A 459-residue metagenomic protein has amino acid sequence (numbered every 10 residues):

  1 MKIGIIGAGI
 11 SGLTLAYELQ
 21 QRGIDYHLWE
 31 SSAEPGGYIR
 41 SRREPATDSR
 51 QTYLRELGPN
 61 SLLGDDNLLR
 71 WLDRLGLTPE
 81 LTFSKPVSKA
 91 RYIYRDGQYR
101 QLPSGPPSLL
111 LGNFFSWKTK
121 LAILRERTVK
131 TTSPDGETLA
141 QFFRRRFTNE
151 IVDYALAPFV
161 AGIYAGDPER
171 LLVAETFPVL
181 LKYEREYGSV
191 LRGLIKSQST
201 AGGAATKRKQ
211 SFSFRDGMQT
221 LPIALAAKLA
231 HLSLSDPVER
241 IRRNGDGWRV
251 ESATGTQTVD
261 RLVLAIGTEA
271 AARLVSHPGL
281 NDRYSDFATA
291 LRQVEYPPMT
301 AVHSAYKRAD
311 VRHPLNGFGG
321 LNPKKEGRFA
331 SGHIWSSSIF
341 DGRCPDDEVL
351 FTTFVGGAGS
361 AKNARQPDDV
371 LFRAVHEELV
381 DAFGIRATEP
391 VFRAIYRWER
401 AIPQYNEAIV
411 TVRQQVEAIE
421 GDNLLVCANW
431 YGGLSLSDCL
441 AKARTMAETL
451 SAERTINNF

Functional and structural regions predicted by a protein language model:
M1-L28: N-terminal Rossmann-like FAD-binding beta1-loop-alpha1 element of flavoenzymes
I3, I24-Y26, L262, P390-R393: Hydrophobic anchor at the start of a short beta-strand that flanks the dinucleotide cofactor-binding loop
S11, E34, E269: Conserved Rossmann-like nucleotide-cofactor binding loop
Q20-P45: Glycine-rich FAD pyrophosphate-binding loop
R22, P79, P237-F351, A358-R365 (+2 more regions): Mid-domain catalytic core of redox enzymes that form a hydrophobic substrate pocket/lid adjacent to a catalytic redox
D48-T131: Dinucleotide-binding Rossmann-like beta1-alpha1 core, especially the glycine-rich loop that anchors the ADP
P103-P107, L315-G317, G332-F459: Conserved flavin/dinucleotide-binding core of flavoenzymes
R125-R242: Active-site/ligand-binding neighborhood in enzyme catalytic cores
